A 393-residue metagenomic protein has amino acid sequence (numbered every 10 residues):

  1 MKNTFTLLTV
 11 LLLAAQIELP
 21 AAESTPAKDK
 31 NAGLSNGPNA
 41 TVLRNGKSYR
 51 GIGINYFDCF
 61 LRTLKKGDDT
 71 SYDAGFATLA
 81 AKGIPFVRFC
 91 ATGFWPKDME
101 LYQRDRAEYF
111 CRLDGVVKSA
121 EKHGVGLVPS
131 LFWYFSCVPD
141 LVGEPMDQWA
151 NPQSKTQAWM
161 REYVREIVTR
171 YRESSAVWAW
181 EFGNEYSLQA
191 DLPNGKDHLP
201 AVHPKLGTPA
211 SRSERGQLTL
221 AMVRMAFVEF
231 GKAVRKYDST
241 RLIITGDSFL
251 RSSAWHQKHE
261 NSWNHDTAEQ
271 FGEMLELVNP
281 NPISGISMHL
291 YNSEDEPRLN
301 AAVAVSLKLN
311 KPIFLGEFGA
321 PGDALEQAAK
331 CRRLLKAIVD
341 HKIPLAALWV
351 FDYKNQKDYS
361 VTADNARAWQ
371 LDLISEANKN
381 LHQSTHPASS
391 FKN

Functional and structural regions predicted by a protein language model:
M1-T4: Positively charged n-region of N-terminal signal peptides that target proteins for export
L7-Q16: Bacterial N-terminal signal peptides
P20-S24: Boundary at the C-terminal end of the N-terminal hydrophobic targeting segment
K28-I283, N292-P297, L309, G322-Q356 (+1 more regions): Active-site mouth of glycoside hydrolases
G246, M288, F314-E317: Active-site neighborhood of phospho(di)ester-bond hydrolases with catalytic His/Asp-centered motifs
S287, H341-I343, S390-N393: Catalytic domains of carbohydrate-active enzymes that cleave complex glycans
R298-A320: P-loop/Walker A phosphate-binding loop and immediately adjacent motor/lid segment at beta-alpha junctions
Q370-N393: Carbohydrate-binding surfaces of carbohydrate-active enzymes
